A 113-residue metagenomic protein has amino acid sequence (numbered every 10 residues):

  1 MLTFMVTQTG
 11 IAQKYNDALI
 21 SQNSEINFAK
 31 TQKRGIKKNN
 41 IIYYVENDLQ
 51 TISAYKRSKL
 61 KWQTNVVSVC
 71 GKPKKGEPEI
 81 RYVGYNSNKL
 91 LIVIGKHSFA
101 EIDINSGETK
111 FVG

Functional and structural regions predicted by a protein language model:
M1-K14: Bacterial Sec-dependent N-terminal signal peptides
Q13-Y15, D48-L49: Sequence-structural signature of mature extracellular/luminal beta-sheet repeat domains, prominently beta-propellers
Y15-F28, S53-P73, K110-F111: Aromatic (tryptophan-biased) beta-strands that constitute blades/sheets of beta-rich domains
E25-K37, G71-V83: Repeated scaffold domains used in trafficking and secretory/extracellular systems, primarily beta-propellers
K33-N47, R81-G95: Short beta-strand elements that form the blades of beta-propeller/WD-repeat-like and other beta-sheet-rich scaffold
N40, S58-K59, H97, G107: Detector for glycine-centered tight turns/loop "hinges" at secondary-structure junctions
N47-S53, S98-E101: Structural motif
K89-G113: Short, exposed beta-strand-loop hairpins at the edges of beta-sheets in extracellular/periplasmic proteins
